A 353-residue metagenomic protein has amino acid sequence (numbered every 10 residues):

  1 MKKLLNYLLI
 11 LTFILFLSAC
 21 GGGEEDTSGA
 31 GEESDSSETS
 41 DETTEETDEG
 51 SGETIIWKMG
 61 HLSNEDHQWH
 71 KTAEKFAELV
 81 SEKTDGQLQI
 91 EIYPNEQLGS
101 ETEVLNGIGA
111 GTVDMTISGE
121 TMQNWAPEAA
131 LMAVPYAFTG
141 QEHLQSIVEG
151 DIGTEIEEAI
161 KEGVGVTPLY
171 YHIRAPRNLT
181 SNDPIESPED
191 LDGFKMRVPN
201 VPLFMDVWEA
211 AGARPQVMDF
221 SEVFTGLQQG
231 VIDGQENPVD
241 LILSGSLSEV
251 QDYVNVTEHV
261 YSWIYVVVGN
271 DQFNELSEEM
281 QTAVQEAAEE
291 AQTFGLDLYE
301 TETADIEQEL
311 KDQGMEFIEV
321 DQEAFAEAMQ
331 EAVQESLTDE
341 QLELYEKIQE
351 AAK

Functional and structural regions predicted by a protein language model:
M1-L5: Positively charged n-region of N-terminal signal peptides that target proteins for export
N6-I14: Hydrophobic helical h-region of N-terminal Sec-dependent signal peptides in bacterial secretory/periplasmic proteins
F16-A19: C-terminal motif of bacterial Sec signal peptides marking the signal peptidase cleavage site
G21-E32, E46-H143, I152, K161-K353: N-terminal secretory/targeting leader peptides
T39-T44: Extracellular mucin-like PTS domains
S146: Short beta-strand-centered segments that line the small-molecule binding cleft or hinge of alpha/beta clamshell
